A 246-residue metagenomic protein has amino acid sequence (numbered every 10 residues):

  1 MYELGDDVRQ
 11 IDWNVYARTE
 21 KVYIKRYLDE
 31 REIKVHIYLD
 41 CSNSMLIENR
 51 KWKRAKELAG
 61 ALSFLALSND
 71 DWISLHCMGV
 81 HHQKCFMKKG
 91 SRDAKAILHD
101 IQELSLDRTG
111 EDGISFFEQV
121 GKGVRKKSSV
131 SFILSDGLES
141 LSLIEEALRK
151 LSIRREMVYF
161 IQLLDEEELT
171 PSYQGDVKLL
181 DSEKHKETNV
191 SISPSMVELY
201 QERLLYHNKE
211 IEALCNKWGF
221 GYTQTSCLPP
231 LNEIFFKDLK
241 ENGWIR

Functional and structural regions predicted by a protein language model:
M1-K88, F132-L134, K150, G219: An amphipathic, basic-hydrophobic helix/alpha-beta surface used to engage anionic, phosphate-rich ligands or surfaces
V22-I24, F117-V120, E145-E146: A generic local structural motif
W72-I73, L98, S172-G175: A short, compositionally biased
C85-S91, T188-I192: Short amphipathic beta-strand/extended segments with alternating polar/hydrophobic composition
K88-D100, K217-W218, K240: Short, electropositive alpha-helical surface patch
D93-S129, L141-S142, L164-D165: Von Willebrand factor
G121-S129, L141, E146-R246: Von Willebrand factor type A / integrin I
